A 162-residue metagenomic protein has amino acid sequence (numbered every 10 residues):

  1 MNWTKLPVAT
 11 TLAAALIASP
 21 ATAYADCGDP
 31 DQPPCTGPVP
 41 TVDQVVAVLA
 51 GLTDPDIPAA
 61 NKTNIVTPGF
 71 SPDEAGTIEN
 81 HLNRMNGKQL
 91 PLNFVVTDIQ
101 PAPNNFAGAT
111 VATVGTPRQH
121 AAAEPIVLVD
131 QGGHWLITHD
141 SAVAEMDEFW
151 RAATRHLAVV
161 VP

Functional and structural regions predicted by a protein language model:
M1-P40: Juxtamembrane and targeting peptides
D26-V39, H81-A121: Surface-exposed, charged secondary-structure patches
C27-N80: Core segments of small alpha/beta cavity-forming domains
D29-P38, H139-P162: Low-complexity, intrinsically disordered terminal/linker segments enriched in charged and Gly/Pro repeats
T110, T138-H139: Beta-strand residues in well-ordered beta-sheet regions across diverse protein folds
T116-R118, D130, A144-F149: A short local loop/turn or secondary-structure capping micro-motif enriched for an aromatic residue
A121-L136: A short, surface-exposed beta-strand/turn
